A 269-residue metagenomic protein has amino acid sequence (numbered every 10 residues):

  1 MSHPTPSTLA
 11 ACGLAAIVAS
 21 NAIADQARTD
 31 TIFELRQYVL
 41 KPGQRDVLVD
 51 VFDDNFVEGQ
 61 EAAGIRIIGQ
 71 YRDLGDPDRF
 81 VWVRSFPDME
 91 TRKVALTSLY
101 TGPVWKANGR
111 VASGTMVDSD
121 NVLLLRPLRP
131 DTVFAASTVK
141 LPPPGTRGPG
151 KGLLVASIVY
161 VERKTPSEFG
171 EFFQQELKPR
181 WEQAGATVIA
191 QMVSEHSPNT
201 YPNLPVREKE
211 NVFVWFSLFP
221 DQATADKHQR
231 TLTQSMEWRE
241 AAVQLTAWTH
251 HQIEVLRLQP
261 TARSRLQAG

Functional and structural regions predicted by a protein language model:
M1-A10: Bacterial N-terminal signal peptides that target proteins for export
A10-I17: Bacterial N-terminal signal peptides
N21-A24: Sec/Tat signal peptide C-region and signal peptidase I cleavage site
Q26-V39, G43: Short N-terminal segments immediately surrounding and downstream of signal-peptide cleavage
A27-R28, D50-G69, D76, S85-L128 (+3 more regions): An amphipathic, aromatic/His-enriched active-site/gating alpha helix that lines ligand/cofactor pockets
L35, V39, V47, R129-N203 (+2 more regions): Surface-exposed interaction/gating patches
P77-V81, P198-N199: Surface-exposed aromatic
